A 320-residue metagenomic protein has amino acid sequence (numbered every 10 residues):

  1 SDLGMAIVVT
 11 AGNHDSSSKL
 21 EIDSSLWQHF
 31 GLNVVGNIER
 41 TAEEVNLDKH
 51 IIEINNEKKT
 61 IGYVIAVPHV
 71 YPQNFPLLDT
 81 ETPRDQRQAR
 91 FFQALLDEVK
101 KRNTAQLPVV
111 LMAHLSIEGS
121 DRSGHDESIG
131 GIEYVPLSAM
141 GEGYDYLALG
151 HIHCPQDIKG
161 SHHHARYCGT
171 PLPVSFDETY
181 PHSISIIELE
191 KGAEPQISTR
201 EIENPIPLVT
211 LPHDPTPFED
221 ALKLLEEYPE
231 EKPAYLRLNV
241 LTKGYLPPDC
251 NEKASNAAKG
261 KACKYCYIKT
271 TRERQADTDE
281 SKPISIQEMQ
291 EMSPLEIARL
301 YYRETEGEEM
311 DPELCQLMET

Functional and structural regions predicted by a protein language model:
S1-G4, P173: A structural signal for the main folded, soluble domain(s) of proteins
D2, H14-H164: His/Asp/Glu-rich metal-coordinating catalytic cores of metallo-dependent phosphodiesterases/hydrolases acting on
M5, T60, A105-P108, E230-A234 (+1 more regions): Short coil/turn segments at beta-strand junctions that form active-site/ligand-binding loops
I7, V109, I197: Hydrophobic anchor at the start of a short beta-strand that flanks the dinucleotide cofactor-binding loop
T10-A11: Structural motif
E133-Y134, V174-D177, A262-C263: Gly/Ser/Thr-rich active-site loops/lids in small-molecule metabolic enzymes that frequently grip phosphoryl groups
S138-M140, Y144-D214: A conserved active-site cap/scaffold subdomain adjacent to cofactor or substrate pockets
L189-T320: Accessory, non-catalytic peripheral segments of nucleic-acid enzymes
